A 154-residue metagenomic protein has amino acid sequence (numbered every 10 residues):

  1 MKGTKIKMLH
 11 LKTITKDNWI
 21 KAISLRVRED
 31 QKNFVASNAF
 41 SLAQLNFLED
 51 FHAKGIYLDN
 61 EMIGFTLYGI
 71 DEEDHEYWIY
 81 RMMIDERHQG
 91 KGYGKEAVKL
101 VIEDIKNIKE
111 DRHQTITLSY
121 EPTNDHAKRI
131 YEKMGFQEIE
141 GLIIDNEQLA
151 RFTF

Functional and structural regions predicted by a protein language model:
M1-D17, T153-F154: Conserved N-terminal entry element of GNAT/NAT acetyltransferase domains
L9-Y80, D85-R87, D104-I108, G141-I143: Acetyl-CoA-dependent GNAT
G69, T117-S119, I139: Solvent-exposed beta-strand sheet faces enriched in polar/charged residues
R81-M83, T117-S119, R151: Short aromatic/hydrophobic contact patches that present stacked aromatics for nucleic-acid/ligand binding
D85-K91, P122-T123: Active-site acidic-Proline motif in GNAT/NAT acetyltransferases
H88, G92-L100: Conserved acetyl-CoA pyrophosphate-binding loop and the N-cap/start of the following alpha-helix in GNAT-like
K95, P122-I139: Conserved active-site alpha-helix within GNAT-family acetyltransferase domains
R112, I116-K128, I144-E147: Conserved beta-strand-loop-alpha-helix junction that forms the acyl-donor binding cleft
